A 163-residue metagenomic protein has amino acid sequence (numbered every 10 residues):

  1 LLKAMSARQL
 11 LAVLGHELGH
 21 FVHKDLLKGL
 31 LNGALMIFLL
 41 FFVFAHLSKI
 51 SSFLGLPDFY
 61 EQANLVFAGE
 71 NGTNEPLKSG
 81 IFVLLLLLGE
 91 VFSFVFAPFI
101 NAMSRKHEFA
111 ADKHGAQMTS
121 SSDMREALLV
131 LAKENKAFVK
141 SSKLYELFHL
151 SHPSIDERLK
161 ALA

Functional and structural regions predicted by a protein language model:
L1-P76, V91-A163: Polar-ligand-bearing catalytic/cofactor-coordination segments of membrane-embedded or membrane-tethered inner-membrane
N74, L84-L87: Alpha-helical transmembrane segments
